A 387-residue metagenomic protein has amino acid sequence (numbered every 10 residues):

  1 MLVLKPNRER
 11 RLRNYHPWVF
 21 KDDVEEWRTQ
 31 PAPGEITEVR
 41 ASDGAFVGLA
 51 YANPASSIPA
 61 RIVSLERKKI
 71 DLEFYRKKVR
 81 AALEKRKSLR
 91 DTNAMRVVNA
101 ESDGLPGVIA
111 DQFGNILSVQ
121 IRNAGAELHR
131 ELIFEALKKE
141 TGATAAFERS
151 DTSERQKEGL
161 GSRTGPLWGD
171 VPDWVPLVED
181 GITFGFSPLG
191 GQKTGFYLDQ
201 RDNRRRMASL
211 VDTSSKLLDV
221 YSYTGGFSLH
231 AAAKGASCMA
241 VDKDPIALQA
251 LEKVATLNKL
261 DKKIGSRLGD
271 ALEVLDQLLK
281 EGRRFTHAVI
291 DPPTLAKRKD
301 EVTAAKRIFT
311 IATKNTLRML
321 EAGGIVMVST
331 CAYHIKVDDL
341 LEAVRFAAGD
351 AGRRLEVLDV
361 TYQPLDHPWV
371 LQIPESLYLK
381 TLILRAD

Functional and structural regions predicted by a protein language model:
M1-Q112: Non-catalytic accessory regions of SAM-dependent methyltransferases
V98-D111, E127-Y197: Non-catalytic substrate-recognition/targeting regions of SAM-dependent transferases
T213-Y223: Conserved class I S-adenosyl-L-methionine
T224-A236: Conserved SAM-binding loop of SAM-dependent methyltransferases across substrates and taxa, primarily the Class I
S237-D242: Conserved SAM-binding motif I beta-strand of class I
I246-H287: S-adenosyl-L-methionine
F285-N315: Mobile active-site "lid"/loop adjacent to the S-adenosyl-L-methionine
I311, I325-D387: C-terminal catalytic and target-recognition region of SAM-dependent MTase-like enzymes, primarily methyltransferases
